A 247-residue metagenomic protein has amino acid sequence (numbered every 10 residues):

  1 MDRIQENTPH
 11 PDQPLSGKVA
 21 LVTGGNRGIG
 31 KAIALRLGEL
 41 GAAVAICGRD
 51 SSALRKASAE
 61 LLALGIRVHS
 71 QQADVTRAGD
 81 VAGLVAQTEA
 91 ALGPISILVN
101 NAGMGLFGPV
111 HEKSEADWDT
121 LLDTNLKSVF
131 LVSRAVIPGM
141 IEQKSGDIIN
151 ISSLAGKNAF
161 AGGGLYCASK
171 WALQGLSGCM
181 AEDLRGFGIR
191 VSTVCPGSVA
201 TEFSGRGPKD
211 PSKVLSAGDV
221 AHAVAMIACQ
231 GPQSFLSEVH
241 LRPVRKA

Functional and structural regions predicted by a protein language model:
V19, N26-R27: Conserved glycine-rich cofactor-binding loop
L40-K56: Conserved glycine-rich Rossmann-like NAD(P)H-binding loop of the short-chain dehydrogenase/reductase
S51-S52, Q72-L84, E115: The beta1-alpha1 cofactor-binding region of Rossmann-like NAD(H)/NADP(H)-dependent oxidoreductases
P109-V110, D117-L122: Substrate-binding pocket helix/loop in short-chain dehydrogenase/reductase
S133, S169: Active-site helix of classical SDR
S153: Residue(s) in the substrate-gating loop at a strand-loop-helix junction that position the organic substrate next
G186-I189, T193-V194, T201, K209-A247: C-terminal helical subdomain
